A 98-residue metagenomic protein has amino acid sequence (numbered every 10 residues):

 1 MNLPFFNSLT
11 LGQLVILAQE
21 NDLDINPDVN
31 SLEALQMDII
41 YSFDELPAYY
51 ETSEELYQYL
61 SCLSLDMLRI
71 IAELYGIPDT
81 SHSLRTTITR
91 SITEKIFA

Functional and structural regions predicted by a protein language model:
M1-A98: Basic helix-extension-helix modules of the SAP/HeH family
